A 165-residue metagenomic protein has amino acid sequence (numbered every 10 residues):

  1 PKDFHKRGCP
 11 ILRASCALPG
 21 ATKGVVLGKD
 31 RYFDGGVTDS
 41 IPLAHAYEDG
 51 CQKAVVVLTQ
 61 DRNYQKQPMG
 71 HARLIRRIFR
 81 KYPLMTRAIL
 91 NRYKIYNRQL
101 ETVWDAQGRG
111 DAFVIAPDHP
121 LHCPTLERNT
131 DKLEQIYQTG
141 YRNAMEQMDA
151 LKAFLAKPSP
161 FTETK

Functional and structural regions predicted by a protein language model:
P1-K165: Patatin-like phospholipase
